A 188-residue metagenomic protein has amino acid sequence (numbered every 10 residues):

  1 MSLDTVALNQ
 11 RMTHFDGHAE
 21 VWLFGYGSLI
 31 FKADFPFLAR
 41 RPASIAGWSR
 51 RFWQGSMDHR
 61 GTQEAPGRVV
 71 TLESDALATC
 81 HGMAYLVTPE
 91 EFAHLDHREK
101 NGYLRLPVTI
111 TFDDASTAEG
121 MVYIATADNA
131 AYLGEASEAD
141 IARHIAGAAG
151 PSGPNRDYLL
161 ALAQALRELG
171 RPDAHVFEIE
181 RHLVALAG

Functional and structural regions predicted by a protein language model:
M1-G188: A glycine-rich, hydrophobic/aromatic-adjacent loop/helix-cap motif
